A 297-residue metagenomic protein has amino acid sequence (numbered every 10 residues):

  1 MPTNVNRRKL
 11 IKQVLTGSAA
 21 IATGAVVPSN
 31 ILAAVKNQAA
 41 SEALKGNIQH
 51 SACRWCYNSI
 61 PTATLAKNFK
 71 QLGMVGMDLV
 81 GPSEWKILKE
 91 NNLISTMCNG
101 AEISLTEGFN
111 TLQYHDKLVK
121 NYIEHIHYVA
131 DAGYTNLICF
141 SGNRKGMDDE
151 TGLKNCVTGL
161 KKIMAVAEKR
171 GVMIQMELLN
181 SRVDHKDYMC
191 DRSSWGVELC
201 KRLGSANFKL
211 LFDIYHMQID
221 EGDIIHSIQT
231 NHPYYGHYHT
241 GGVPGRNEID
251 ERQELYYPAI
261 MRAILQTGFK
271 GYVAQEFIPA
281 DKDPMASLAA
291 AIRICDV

Functional and structural regions predicted by a protein language model:
P2-K70, T135, C190-F212, H216-V297: Histidine-acidic metal/acid-base catalytic patches
V14-V26, E42-L44, G108-K209, I219: Active-site acidic/histidine proton-transfer and metal-coordination neighborhood in alpha/beta enzyme cores
S51-S59, T106-K117: Active-site mouth loops of central-metabolism enzymes
C56-N58, G81-S83, A101-I103, N143-K145 (+4 more regions): Active-site-proximal loop/turn and secondary-structure-junction residues that shape catalytic pockets, frequently
L65-W85: Catalytic domains of carbohydrate-active enzymes, especially glycoside hydrolases
K86-N99, C156, V172: Short acidic, glycine/proline-enriched helix-loop-strand junctions
